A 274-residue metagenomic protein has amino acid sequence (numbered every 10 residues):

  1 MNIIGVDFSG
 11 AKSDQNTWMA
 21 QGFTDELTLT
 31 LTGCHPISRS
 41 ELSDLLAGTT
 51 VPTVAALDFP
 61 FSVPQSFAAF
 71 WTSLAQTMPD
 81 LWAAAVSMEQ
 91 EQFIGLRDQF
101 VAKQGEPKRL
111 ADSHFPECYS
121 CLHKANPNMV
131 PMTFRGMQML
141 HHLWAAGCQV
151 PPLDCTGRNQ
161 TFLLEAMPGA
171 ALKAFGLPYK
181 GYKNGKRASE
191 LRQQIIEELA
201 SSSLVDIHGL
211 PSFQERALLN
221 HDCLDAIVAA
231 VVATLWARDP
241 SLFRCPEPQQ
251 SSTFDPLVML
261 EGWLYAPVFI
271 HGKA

Functional and structural regions predicted by a protein language model:
M1-I4, F8-A274: RNase H-like (RuvC/DEDD) metal-dependent nuclease/polynucleotide-processing core
